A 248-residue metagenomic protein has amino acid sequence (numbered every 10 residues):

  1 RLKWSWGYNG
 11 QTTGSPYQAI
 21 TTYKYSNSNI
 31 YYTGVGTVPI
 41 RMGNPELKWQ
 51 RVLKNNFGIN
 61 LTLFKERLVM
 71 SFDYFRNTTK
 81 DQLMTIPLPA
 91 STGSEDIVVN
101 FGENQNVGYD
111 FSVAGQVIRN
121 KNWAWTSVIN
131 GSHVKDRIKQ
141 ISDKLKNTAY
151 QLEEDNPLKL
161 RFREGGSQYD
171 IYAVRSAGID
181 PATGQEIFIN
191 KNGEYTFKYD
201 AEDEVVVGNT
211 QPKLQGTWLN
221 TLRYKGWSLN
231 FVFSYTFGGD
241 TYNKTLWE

Functional and structural regions predicted by a protein language model:
L2, E66-L68, K121-S127, L214 (+1 more regions): Outer-envelope beta-barrel architecture signal
L2-L47, R76-V99, K139-I141: Surface-exposed extracellular loop regions of Gram-negative outer-membrane beta-barrel proteins, predominantly
W4, F57-L61, F72, F111-G115 (+2 more regions): Residues on the lipid-exposed face of transmembrane beta-strands in outer-membrane beta-barrel proteins
W6-T12, Y74-K80, Q105, G115-V117 (+3 more regions): Transmembrane beta-strands of outer-membrane beta-barrel pores
S28-V69, I97-N120, N209-L214: Outer-membrane beta-barrel signature, preferentially recognizing the C-terminal barrel domain of Gram-negative
M70, Y74-Y109, A124, S132 (+1 more regions): Small-side-chain secondary-structure face that scaffolds active or pore-lining regions
V99, Y109, Q116-T210, T241 (+1 more regions): Conserved small-residue
N209-K244: Glycine-rich, aromatic-lined ligand/substrate-binding cores of catalytic and carbohydrate-binding domains
